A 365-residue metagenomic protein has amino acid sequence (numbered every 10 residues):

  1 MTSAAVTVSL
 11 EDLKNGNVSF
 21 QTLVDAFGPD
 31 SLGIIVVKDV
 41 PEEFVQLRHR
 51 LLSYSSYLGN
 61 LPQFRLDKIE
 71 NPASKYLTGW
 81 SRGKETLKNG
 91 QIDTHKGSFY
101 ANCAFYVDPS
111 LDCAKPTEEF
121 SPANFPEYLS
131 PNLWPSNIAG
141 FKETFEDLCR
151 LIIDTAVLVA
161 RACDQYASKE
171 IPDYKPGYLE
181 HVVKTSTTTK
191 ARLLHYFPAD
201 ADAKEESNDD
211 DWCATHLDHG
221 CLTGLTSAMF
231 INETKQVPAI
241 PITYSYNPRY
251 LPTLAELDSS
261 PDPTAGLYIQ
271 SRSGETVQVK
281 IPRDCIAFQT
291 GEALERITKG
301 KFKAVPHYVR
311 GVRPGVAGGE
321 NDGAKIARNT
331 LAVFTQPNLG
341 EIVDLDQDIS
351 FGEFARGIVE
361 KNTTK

Functional and structural regions predicted by a protein language model:
M1-K365: Peripheral, non-catalytic segments flanking oxidoreductase cores
